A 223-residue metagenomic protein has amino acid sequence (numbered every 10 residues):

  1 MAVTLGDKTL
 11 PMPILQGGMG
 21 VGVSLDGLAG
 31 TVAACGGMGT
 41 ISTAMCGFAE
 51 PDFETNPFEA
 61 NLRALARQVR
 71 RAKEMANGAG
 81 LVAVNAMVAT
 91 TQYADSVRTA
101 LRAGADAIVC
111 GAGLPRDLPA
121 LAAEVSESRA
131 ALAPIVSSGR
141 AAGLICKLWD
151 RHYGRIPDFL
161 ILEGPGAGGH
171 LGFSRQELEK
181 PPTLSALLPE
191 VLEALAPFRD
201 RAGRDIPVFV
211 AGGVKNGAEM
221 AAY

Functional and structural regions predicted by a protein language model:
M1-A202: Active-site entrance/lid segments in N-terminal catalytic domains of soluble metabolic enzymes
A167, V214-G217: Short, catalytically relevant binding-site loops at active-site mouths
P207-K215: Glycine-rich beta-strand-to-loop/alpha-helix junction loops that act as flexible
M220-Y223: A compact, surface-exposed functional segment
